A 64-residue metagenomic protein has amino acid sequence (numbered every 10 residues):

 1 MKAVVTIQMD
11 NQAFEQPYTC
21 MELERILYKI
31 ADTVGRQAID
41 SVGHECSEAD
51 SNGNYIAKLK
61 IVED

Functional and structural regions predicted by a protein language model:
M1-K29: N-terminal acidic leader/helix
I7-Q8, Q37, S47-S51: Intrinsic disorder/low-complexity signature
F14-P17, S41-E45: Short, surface-exposed loop/turn segments at secondary-structure junctions
A31-G43: Acidic, low-complexity, intrinsically disordered interaction modules
V42-D64: Short, mixed-charge low-complexity intrinsically disordered segments
